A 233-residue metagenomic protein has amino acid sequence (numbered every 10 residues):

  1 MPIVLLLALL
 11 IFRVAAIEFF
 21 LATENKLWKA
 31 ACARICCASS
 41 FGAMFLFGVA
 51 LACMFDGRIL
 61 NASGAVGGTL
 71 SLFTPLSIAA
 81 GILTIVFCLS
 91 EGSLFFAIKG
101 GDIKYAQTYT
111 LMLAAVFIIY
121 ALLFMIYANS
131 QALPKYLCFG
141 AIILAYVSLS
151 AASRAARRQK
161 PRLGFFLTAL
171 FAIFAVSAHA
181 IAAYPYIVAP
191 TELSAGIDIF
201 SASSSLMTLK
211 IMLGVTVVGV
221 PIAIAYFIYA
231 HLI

Functional and structural regions predicted by a protein language model:
M1-S40, Q131-L137: Membrane-interface helix-loop-helix modules in multi-pass inner-membrane proteins
P2-R13, T108-Y109, A114-L167: Transmembrane helix-loop-helix
V14-A33, A65, G100-K104, S148-P161 (+1 more regions): Membrane-interfacial helix termini and the short, flexible loops that connect transmembrane helices in multi-pass
K29-A43, Q159-F171: Alpha-helical transmembrane segments and their helix-start/interface "positive-inside/aromatic belt" motifs in integral
S40-G101: Long hydrophobic alpha-helical segments that form multi-pass transmembrane helix bundles in integral membrane proteins
A43-D56, F117-A128, F174-E192: Hydrophobic alpha-helical transmembrane segments in multi-pass integral membrane proteins
F73-C88, L206-A223: Hydrophobic alpha-helical transmembrane segments
V188-I211: Short, membrane-exposed interhelical loops at transmembrane-helix boundaries
